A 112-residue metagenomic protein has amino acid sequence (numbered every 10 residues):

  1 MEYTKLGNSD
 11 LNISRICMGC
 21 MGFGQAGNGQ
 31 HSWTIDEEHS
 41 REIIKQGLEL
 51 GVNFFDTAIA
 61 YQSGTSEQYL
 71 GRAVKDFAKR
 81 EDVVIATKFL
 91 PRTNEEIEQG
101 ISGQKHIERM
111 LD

Functional and structural regions predicted by a protein language model:
M1-V84: N-terminal binding-site loop/beta-alpha segment at the start of enzyme catalytic domains that lines or forms
G27, N94-D112: Glycine/proline-rich, positively charged, aromatic-decorated active-site loop/lid region on the catalytic face
Y69-A73, K88, H106-M110: Generic beta-strand or strand-like secondary-structure segments
E81-N94: A short, structured active-site edge motif that brings together acidic residues
